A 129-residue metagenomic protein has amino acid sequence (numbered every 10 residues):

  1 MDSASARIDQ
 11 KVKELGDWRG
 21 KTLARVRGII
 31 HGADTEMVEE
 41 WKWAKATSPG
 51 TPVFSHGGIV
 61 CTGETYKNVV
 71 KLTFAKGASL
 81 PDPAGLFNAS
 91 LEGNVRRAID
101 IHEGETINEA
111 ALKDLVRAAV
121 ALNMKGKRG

Functional and structural regions predicted by a protein language model:
M1-G129: Charge-dense, helix-prone N-terminal extensions
